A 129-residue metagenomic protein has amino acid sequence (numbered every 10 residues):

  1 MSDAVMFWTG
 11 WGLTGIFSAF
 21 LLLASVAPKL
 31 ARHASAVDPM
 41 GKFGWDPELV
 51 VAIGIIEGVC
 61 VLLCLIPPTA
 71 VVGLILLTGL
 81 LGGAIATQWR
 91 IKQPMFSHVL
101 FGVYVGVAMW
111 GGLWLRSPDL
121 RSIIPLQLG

Functional and structural regions predicted by a protein language model:
M1-A24, I66-G129: Extended, low-polarity transmembrane helix blocks
A4-V5, S18-A19, D38, G54 (+1 more regions): Generic signal for short, ordered secondary-structure residues within or immediately flanking folded domains
F7-W11, A31-A34, I56-G58: Short hydrophobic/aromatic-rich motifs at helix boundaries and adjacent loops
A19-L49: Solvent-exposed, well-ordered loop and adjacent helix/strand elements within mature globular domains that form
A34, P47-L49, I53, M95 (+2 more regions): Solvent-exposed, flexible loop/coil residues
V37, A52-I55, V59, V72 (+1 more regions): A general structural signal for well-ordered alpha-helical segments in protein cores
W45-L65, T78-G79: Core segments of alpha-helical transmembrane spans in multipass integral membrane proteins
